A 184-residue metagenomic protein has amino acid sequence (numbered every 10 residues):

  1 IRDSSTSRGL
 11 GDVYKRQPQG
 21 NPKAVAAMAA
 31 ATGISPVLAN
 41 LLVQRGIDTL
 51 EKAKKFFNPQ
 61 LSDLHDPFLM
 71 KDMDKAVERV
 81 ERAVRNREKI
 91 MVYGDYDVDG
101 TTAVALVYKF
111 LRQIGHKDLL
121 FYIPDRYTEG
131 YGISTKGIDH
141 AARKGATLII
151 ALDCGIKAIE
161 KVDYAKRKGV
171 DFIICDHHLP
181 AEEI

Functional and structural regions predicted by a protein language model:
I1-Y14: Single conserved hydrophobic/aromatic residue that forms the stacking wall/gate of nucleotide- or nucleobase-binding
R2-S5, H65-F68, G130: Pocket-edge positions in alpha/beta enzyme catalytic cores
S4-T6, L41, K89: Short, flexible coil/turn micro-motifs enriched in small/turn-prone residues
S5, I34, D99-T102: A generic structural signal for residues located within well-ordered alpha-helices of large catalytic or ligand-binding
D12-N86: Cofactor-/ligand-binding subdomain signature composed of acidic, glycine-rich, tryptophan-containing flexible loops
K71, K75-E183: N-terminal small/polar loop signature for handling phosphorylated ligands or for N-terminal nucleophile
